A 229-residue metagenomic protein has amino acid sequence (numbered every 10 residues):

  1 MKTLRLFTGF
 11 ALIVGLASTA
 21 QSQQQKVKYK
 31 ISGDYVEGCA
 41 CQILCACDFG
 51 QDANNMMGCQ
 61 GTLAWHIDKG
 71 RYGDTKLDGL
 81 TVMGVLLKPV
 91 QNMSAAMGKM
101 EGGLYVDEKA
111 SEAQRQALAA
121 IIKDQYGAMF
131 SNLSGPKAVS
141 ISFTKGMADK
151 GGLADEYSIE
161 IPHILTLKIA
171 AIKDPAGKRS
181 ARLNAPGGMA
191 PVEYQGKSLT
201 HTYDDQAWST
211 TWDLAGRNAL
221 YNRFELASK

Functional and structural regions predicted by a protein language model:
M1-R5: Positively charged n-region of N-terminal signal peptides that target proteins for export
F7-G15: Bacterial N-terminal signal peptides
S18-Q24: Sec/Tat signal peptide C-region and signal peptidase I cleavage site
K26-K229: Beta-strand-enriched cores of mature, soluble protein domains
